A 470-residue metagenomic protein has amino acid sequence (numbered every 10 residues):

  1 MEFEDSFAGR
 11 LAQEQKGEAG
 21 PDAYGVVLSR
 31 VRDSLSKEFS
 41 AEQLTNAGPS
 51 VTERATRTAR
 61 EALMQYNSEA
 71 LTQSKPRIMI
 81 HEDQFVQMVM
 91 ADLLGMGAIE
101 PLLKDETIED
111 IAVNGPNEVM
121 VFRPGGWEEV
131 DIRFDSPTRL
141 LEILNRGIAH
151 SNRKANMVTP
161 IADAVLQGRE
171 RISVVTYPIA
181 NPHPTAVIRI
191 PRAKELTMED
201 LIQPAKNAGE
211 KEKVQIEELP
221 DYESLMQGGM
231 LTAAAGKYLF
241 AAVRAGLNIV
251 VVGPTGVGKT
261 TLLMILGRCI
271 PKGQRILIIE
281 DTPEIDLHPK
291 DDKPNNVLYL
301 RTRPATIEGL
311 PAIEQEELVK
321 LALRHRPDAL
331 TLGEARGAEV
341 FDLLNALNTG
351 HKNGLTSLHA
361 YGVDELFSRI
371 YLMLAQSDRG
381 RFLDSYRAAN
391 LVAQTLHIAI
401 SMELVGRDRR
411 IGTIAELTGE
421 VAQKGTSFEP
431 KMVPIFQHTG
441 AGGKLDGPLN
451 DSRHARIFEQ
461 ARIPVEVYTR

Functional and structural regions predicted by a protein language model:
M1-G168: N-terminal accessory targeting/assembly segments
F122-N145, A149-R244: P-loop NTP-binding catalytic core
T232, G236, A241, G246-V252 (+1 more regions): Switch/coupling sub-region of P-loop NTPases
G256: Walker A (P-loop) phosphate-binding loop of P-loop NTPases
K259: Conserved lysine of the Walker
D342, A389-T413, G419: Helical/strand "switch-coupling" subdomains that flank nucleotide/phosphate-binding cores, especially in P-loop NTPases
R407-R470: NTP-binding/hydrolysis catalytic cores, primarily Walker-type P-loop NTPases
